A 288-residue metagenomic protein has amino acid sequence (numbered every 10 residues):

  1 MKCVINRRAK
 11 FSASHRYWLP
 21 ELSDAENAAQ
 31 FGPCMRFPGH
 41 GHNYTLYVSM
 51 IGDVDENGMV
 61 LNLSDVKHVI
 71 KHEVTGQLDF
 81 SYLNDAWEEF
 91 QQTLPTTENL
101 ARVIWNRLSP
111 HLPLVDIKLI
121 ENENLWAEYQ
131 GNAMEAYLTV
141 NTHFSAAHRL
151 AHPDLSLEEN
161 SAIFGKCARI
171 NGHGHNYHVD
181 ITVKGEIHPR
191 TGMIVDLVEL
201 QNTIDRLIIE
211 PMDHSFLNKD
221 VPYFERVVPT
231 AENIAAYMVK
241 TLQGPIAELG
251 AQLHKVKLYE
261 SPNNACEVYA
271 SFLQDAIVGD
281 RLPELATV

Functional and structural regions predicted by a protein language model:
M1-V288: Charge-rich, low-complexity N-terminal segments
